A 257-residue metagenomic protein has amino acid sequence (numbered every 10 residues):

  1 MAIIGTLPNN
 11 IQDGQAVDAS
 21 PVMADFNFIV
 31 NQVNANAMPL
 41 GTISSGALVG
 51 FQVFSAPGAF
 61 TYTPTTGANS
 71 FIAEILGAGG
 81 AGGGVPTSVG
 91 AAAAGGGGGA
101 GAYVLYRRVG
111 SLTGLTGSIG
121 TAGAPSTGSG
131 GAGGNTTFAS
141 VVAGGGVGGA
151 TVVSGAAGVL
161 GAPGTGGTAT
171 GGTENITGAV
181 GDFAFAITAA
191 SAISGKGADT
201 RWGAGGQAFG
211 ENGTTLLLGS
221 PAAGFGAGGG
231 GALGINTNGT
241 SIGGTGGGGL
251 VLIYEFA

Functional and structural regions predicted by a protein language model:
M1-G41: Extracellular "spike/adhesin" assembly and maturation modules and analogous cytosolic coiled-coil scaffolds
P8-N10, S220-N236: Right-handed beta-helix
A19-M23, T87-G95, V153-G172, I235-G247: Short, polar loop/linker segments at the starts of domains and inter-domain junctions
P21-D25, Q32, T42, F54-S55 (+6 more regions): Beta-strand-rich, repetitive solenoid scaffolds
A24-P57, A150-G171: Glycine-rich, low-complexity segments
G46-T87, Y106, A179-A208, L252-E255: Beta-rich globular "head" domains
A56-T61, T65, I72-A139, G230-I253: Glycine-rich strand-loop-strand elements at beta-sheet edges
V142-S220: Acidic, glycine-rich loop-and-strand cores that form catalytic or ligand-binding grooves in diverse globular domains
